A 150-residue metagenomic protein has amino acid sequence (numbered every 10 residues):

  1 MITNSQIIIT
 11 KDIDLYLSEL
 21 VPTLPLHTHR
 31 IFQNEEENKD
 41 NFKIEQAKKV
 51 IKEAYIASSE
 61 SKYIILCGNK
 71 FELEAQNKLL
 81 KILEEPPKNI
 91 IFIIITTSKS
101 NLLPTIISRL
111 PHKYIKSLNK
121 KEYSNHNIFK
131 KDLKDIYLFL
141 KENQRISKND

Functional and structural regions predicted by a protein language model:
M1-I31, K88-I91, T96-D150: Charged, glycine-rich active-site and insertion segments that engage polyanionic ligands
M1-N77, K81: Clamp-loader machinery-focused feature within the broader ASCE/P-loop NTPase space
S59-I64, P87-I93: Loop/turn-to-beta-strand initiation segments
E72, L80-L83, L103, L110: CheY-like receiver
